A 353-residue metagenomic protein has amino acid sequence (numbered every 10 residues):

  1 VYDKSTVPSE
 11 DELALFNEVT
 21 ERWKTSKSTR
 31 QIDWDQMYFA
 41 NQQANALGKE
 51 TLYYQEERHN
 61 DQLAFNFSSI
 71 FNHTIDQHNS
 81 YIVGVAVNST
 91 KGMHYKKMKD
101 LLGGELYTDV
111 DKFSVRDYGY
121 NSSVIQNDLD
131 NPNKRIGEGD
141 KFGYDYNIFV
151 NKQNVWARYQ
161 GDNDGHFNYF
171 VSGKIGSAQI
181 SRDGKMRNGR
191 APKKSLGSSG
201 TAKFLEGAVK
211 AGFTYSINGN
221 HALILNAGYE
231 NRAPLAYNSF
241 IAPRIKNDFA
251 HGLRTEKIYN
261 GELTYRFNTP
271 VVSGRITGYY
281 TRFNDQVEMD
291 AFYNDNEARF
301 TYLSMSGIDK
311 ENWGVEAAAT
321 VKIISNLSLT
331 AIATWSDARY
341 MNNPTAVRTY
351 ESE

Functional and structural regions predicted by a protein language model:
V1-G92, K96, S273-R275: Outer-membrane beta-barrel domain signature, strongest for Gram-negative TonB-dependent receptors and also present
L52-E57, N66, I70, E105 (+8 more regions): Extracellular loop and loop/strand-boundary signature of outer-membrane beta-barrel proteins
Y54, I82-N218: Signature of Gram-negative outer-membrane beta-barrel scaffolds
L63-S69, N151-A157, G207-A211, L223 (+3 more regions): Hydrophobic, lipid-facing positions within transmembrane beta-strands of outer-membrane proteins
H78-Y81, H166-Y169, N220-L223, V271-G274 (+1 more regions): Repeated loop/turn-to-beta-strand initiation elements of outer-membrane beta-barrel proteins
V83-S89, V171-S177, L225-Y229, Y265 (+2 more regions): Transmembrane beta-barrel strands of outer-membrane/channel proteins
I125-Q126, N131, Q179-I180, G184-R190 (+5 more regions): Surface-exposed extracellular loop regions of Gram-negative outer-membrane beta-barrel proteins, predominantly
Y280-R282, F300-E353: Gram-negative outer-membrane beta-barrel transporters
